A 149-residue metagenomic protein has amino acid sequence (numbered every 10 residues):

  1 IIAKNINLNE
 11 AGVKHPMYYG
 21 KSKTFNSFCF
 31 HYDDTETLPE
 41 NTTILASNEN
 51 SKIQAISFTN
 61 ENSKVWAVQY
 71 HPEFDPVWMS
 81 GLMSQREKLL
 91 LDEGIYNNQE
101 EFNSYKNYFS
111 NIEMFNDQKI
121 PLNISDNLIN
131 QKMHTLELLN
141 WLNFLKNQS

Functional and structural regions predicted by a protein language model:
I1-N7: Long, hydrophobic, well-ordered secondary-structure blocks that form the structural core and pocket-lining surfaces
L8-S149: Amide-donor transfer/coupling interface in amidating biosynthetic enzymes
